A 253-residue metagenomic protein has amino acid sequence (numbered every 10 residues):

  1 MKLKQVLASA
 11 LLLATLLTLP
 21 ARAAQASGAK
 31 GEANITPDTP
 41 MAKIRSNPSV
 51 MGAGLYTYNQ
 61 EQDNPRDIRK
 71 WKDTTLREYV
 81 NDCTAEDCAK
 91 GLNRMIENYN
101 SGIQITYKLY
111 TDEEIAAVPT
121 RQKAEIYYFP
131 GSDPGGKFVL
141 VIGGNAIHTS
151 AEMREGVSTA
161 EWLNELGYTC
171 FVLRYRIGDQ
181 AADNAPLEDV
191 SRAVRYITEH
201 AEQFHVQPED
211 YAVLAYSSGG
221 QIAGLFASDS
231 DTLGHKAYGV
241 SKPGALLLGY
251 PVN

Functional and structural regions predicted by a protein language model:
S9-T18: Bacterial N-terminal signal peptides
L19-A26: Sec-dependent signal peptide cleavage junction
N59-E61, P65-P134, D183: N-terminal cap/lid segment of alpha/beta-hydrolase-fold proteins
G136-N145: Short beta-strand element of the alpha/beta-hydrolase
N145, T169, R174-G178, V252: Short beta-to-alpha linker loops that shape the active-site pocket of alpha/beta-hydrolase fold enzymes
A151-E155, L173-P208: Catalytic nucleophile-loop/oxyanion-hole region of alpha/beta-hydrolase and closely related hydrolase-like folds
M153-F171: Short amphipathic alpha-helix adjacent to the substrate-entry channel of hydrolases
R192-N253: Primarily recognizes the serine-hydrolase "nucleophile elbow" in alpha/beta-hydrolase and SGNH/GDSL folds
